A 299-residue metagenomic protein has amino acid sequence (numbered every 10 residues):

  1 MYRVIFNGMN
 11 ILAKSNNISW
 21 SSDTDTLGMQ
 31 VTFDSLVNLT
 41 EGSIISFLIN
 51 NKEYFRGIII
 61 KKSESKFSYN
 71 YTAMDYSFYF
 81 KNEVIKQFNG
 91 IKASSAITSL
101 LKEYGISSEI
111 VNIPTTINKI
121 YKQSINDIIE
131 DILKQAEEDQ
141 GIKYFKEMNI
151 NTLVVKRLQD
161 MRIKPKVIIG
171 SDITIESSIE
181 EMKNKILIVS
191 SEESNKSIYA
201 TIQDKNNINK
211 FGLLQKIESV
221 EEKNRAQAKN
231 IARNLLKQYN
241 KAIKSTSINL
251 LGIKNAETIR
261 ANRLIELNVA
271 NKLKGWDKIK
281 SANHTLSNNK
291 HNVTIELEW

Functional and structural regions predicted by a protein language model:
M1-F80, V167-I175: Assembly/oligomerization scaffold segments
M1-I5, D34-E64, K92-E103, A256-A282: Short, acidic/charged, Gly/Pro-enriched secondary-structure junctions
S22-S35, F67-F78, I188, K241-G252 (+2 more regions): Oligomerization/assembly interface segments of phage tail-like spikes and tubes
V37-N38, M148-N288: Acidic, small/polar-enriched beta strand-loop surface segments
E53-I58, N70, I85, Y199 (+2 more regions): Well-ordered beta-strand positions in beta-sheet-rich domains
S68-Y69, I110-E181: Short beta-strand-centered interaction patches in the first periplasmic/extracellular domains of large envelope
S77-S99, S108-D131: Short acidic/polar beta-strand-loop edge motifs in secreted extracellular and Gram-negative envelope-associated
Y104, L133-A136, Q140, S190 (+1 more regions): Sec/Tat-exported extracytoplasmic proteins
